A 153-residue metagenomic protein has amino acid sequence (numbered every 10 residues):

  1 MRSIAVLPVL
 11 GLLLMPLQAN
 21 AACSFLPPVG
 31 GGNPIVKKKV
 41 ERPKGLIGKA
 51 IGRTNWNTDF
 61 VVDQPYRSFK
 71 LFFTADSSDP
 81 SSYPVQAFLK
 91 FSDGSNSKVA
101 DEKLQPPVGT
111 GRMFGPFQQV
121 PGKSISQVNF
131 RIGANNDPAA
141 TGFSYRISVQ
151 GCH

Functional and structural regions predicted by a protein language model:
P16-Q18: N-terminal signal peptide c-region/cleavage motif recognized by signal peptidases
A22-V62: Transition segment at domain starts
D63-R67, T74-V85, N135-P138: Extended, low-complexity, turn-rich repeat/linker tracts enriched in Gly/Pro/Ser/Thr and Asp/Glu that occur
L71, Q118-F143: Noncatalytic modules at the cell exterior or secretory-pathway interfaces, chiefly beta-strand-rich lectin/adhesion
S81-V99: Short, surface-exposed beta-strand/strand-loop-strand elements in extracellular ectodomains
S97-V108: Solvent-exposed serine/threonine-rich low-complexity stretches and specific carbohydrate-binding patches
T110-Q119: Exposed aromatic-hydrophobic patches
T141-H153: Short, low-complexity, Pro/Ser/Thr/Gly-rich segments in the mature regions of secreted, periplasmic
